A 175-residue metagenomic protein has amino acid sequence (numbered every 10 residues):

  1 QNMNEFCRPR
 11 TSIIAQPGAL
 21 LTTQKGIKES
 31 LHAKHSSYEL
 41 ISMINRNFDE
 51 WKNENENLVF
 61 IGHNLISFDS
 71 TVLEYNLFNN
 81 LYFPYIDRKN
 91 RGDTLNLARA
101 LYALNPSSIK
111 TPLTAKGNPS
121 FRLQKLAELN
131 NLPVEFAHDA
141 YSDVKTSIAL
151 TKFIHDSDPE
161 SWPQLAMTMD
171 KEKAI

Functional and structural regions predicted by a protein language model:
Q1-Y82, K125-N130: Conserved non-catalytic scaffold segment of RNase H-like nuclease domains
R8-T23, I27-L31, G92-V144: Active-site-proximal helix-loop-helix substrate-binding element of RNase H-like nuclease domains
S42, T71, L95, V144-I148: Non-catalytic, well-ordered alpha-helical scaffold segments
D49-N53, F78-Y82, L97-S107, L132 (+1 more regions): Alpha-helix capping at helix-to-loop junctions
V59, R88-G92: Alpha-helical scaffolds flanking conserved acidic
V59-I66, N76, S107-E172: Acidic, Mg2+-coordinating catalytic module of metal-dependent nucleases/exonucleases that use a two-metal-ion mechanism
Y82-R88: A mobile, often basic/glycine-rich helix-loop segment that functions as the active-site lid/recognition loop
